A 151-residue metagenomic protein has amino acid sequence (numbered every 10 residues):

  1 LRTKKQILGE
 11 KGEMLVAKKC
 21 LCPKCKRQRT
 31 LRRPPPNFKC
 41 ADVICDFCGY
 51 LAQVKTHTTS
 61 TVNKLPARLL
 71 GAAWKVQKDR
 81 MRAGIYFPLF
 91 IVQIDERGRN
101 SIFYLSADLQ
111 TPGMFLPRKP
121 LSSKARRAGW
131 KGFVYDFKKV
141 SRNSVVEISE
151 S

Functional and structural regions predicted by a protein language model:
L1-L51, K55-S151: Nucleic-acid endonuclease domains
